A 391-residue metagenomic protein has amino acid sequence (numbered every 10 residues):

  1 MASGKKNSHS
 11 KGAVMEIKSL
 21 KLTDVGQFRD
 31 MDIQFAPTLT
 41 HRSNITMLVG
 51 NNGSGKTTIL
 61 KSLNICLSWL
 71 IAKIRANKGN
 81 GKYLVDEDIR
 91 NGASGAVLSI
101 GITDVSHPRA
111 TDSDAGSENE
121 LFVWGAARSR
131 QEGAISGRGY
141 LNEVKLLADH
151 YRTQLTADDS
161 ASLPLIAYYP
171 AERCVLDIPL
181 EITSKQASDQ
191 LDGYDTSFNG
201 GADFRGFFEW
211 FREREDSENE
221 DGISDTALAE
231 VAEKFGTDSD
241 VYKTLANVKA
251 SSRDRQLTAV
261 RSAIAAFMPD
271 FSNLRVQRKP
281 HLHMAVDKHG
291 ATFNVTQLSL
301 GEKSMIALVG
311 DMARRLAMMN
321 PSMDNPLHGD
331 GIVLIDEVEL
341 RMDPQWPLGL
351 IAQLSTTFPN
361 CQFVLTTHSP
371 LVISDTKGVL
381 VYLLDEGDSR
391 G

Functional and structural regions predicted by a protein language model:
M1-E220, P359, K377: P-loop NTPase switch/coupling surface
A2-N77, N273, R278-G391: Switch/communication elements of ASCE P-loop NTPase nucleotide-binding domains
A2-S19, T103, G193-M305, G310-H328: Extended helical coiled-coil dimerization/tether regions that scaffold and oligomerize large DNA-maintenance assemblies
V25-F28, P164-P170, V175, E181 (+10 more regions): Broad hydrophobic/π-residue packing in well-ordered secondary structure
D88, A134, R138, N247-D254 (+1 more regions): Charge-dense, low-complexity intrinsically disordered segments
L141, A148, Y242-K243, V333 (+2 more regions): Generic signal for short, ordered secondary-structure residues within or immediately flanking folded domains
P164, P170-A171, A266-P269, R275 (+1 more regions): Proline-rich low-complexity regions
